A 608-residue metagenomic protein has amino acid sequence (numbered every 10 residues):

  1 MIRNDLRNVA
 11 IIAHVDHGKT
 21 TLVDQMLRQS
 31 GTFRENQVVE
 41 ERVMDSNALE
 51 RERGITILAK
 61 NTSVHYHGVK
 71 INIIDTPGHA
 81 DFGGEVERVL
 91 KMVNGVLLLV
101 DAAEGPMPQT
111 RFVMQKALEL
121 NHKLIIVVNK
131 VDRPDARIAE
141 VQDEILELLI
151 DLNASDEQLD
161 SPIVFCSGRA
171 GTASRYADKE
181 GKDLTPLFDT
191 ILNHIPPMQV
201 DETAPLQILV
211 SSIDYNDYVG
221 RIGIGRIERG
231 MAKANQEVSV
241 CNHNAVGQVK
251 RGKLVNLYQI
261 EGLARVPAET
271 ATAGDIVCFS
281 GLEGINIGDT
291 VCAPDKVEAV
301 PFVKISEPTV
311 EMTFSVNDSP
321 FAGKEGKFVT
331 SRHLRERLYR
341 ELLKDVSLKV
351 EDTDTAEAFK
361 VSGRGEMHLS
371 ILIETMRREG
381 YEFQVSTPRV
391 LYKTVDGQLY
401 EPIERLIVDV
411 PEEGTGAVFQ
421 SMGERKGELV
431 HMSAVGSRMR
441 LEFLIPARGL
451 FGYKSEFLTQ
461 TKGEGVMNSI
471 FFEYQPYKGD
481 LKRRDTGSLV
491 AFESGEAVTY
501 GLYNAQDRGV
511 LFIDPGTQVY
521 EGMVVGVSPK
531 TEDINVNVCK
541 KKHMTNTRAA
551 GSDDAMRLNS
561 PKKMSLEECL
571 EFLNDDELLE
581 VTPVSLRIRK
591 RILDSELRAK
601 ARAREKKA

Functional and structural regions predicted by a protein language model:
M1-A608: Structural and coupling elements of P-loop NTPases
